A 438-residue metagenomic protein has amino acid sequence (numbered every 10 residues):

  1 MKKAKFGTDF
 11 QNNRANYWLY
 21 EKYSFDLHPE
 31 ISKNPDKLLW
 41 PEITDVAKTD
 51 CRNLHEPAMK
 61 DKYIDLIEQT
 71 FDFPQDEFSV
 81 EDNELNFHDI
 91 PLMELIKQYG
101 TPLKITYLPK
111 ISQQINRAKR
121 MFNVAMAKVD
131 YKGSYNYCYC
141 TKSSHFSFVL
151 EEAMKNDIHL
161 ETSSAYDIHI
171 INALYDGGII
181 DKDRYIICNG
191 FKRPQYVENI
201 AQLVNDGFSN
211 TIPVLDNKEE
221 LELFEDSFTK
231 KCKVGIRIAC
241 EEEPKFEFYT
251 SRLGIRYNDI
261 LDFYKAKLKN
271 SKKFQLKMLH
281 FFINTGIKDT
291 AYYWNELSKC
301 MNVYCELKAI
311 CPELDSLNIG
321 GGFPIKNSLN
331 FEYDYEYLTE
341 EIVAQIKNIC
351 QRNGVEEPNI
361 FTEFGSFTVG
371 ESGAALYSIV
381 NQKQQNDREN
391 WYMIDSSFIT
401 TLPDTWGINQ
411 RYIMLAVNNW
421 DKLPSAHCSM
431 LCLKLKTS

Functional and structural regions predicted by a protein language model:
K5, N16-K22, D26, K33 (+3 more regions): Short, positively charged and aromatic/hydrophobic N-terminal segments
Q11-N13: Intrinsic disorder/low-complexity segments
D36-P194: N-terminal capping/small domains of soluble enzymes
M126-K132, I310-S316, R352-F361: Flexible, glycine/charged-enriched surface loops at secondary-structure junctions
K132-S316: Active-site-proximal beta-alpha core segment in soluble small-molecule metabolic enzymes
N284, L317-K326, T362-S366: Glycine-rich beta-strand-to-loop/alpha-helix junction loops that act as flexible
D289-N295, K326-L338, V369-N381: Short glycine/threonine-rich loop-to-helix capping motif typified by GTGT followed within a few residues by an Asp-Pro
E341, K347-Q351, V355-S438: Charged (often Lys/Glu-rich) extended helix/loop segments that serve as interaction or gating elements
